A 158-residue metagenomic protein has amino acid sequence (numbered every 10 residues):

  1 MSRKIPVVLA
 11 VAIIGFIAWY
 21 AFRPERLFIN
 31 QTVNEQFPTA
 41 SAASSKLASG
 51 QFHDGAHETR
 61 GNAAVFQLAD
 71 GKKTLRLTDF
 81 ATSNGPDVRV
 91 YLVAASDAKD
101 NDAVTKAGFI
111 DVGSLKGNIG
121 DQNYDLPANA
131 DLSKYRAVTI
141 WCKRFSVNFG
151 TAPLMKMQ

Functional and structural regions predicted by a protein language model:
K4-Y20: Hydrophobic membrane-insertion alpha-helices, especially the h-region of bacterial N-terminal signal peptides
F22-D70, D102-A107: Transition segment at domain starts
R60-D87: Short, surface-exposed binding/anchoring microloops in extracellular/periplasmic proteins
R89-Y91: Beta-strand signatures of extracellular beta-sandwich domains
A95-A98: Acidic glycine-/aspartate-rich tracts in secreted/extracellular proteins
D100-A128: An anionic, turn-rich surface loop/hairpin at beta-sheet edges that serves as a generic interaction/coordination patch
P127-G150: Short, exposed beta-strand-loop hairpins at the edges of beta-sheets in extracellular/periplasmic proteins
L154-Q158: Extracytoplasmic/periplasmic copper-protein system
